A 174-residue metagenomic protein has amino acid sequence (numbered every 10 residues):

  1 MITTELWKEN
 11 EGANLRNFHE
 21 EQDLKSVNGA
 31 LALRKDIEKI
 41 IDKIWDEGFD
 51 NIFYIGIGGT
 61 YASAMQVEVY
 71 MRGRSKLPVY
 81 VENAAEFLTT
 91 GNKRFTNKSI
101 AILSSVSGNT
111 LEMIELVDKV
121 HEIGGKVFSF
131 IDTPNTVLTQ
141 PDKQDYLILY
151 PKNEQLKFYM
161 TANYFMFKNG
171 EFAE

Functional and structural regions predicted by a protein language model:
M1-E47, F165-E174: Cofactor-/ligand-binding subdomain signature composed of acidic, glycine-rich, tryptophan-containing flexible loops
W45-E174: Glycine-rich phosphate-binding loops that contact phosphosugars or nucleotide phosphates
